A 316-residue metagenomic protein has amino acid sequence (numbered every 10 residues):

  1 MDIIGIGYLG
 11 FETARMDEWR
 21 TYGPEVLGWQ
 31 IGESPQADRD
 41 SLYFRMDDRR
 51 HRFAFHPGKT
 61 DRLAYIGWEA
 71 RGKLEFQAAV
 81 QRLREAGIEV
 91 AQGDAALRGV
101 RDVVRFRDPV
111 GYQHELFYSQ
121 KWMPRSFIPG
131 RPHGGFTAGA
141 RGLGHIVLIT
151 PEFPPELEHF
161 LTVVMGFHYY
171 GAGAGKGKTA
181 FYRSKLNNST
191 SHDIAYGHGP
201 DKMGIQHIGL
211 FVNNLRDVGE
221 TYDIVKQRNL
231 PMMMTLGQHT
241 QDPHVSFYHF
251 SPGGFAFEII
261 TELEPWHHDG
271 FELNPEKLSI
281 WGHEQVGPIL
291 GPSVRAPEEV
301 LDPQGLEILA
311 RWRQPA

Functional and structural regions predicted by a protein language model:
M1-D17, L63-W68, K121-P155, H168 (+3 more regions): N-terminal beta-strand motif that seeds the catalytic metal site of vicinal oxygen chelate
M1-H51, L148-S191: Core segments of cupin and vicinal oxygen chelate
G5-A14, G58-R82, D102-R107, G142-E152 (+2 more regions): Vicinal oxygen chelate
W19-P24, L83, G111, E156-T162 (+3 more regions): Conserved active-site tyrosine of GNAT-family acetyltransferases
E33-R71, Q92: Conserved donor-binding loop and adjoining core beta-sheet/short helix segment in diverse acyl/aminoacyl transferases
R49-A54, G111-E115, N188-I194, G254-A256: Short, charged/polar, Gly/Pro-enriched secondary-structure boundary elements
Q81-G142, A180-K185, N229-A316: Vicinal oxygen chelate
A174, T179-P243: A compositional/structural signature marking long, glycine- and acidic/polar-rich segments with frequent tryptophans
